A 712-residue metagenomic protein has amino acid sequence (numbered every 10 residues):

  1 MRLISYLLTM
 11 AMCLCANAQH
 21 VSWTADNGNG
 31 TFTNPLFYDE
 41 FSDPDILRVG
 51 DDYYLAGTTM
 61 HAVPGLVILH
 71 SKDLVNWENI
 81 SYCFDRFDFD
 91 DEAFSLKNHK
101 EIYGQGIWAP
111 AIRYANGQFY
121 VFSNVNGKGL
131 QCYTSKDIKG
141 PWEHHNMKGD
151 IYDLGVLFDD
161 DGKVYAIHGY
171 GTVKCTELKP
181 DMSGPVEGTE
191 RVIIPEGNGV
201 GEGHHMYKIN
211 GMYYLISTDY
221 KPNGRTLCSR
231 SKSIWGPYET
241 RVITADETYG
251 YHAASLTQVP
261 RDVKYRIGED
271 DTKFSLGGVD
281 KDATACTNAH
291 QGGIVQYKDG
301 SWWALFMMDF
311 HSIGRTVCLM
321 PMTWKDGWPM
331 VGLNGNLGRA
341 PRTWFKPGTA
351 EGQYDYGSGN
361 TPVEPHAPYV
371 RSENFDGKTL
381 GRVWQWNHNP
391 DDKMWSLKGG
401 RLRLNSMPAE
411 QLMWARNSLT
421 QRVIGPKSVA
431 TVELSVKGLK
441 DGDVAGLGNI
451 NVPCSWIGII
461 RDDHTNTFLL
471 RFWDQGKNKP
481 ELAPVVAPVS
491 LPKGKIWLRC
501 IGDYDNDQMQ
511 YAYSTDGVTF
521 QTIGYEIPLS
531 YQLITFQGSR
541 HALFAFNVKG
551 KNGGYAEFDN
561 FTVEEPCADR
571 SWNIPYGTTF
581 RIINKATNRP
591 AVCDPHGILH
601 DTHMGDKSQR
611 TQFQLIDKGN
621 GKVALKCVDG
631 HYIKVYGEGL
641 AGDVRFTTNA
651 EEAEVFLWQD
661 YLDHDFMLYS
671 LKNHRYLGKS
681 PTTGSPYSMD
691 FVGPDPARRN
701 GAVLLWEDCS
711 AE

Functional and structural regions predicted by a protein language model:
M1-Q19: Bacterial Sec-dependent N-terminal signal peptides
C13-L14, G50, K72, G639: N-terminal processing/targeting junctions
L14, A253, M330, E351 (+17 more regions): Polar low-complexity intrinsically disordered regions enriched in Ser/Thr and small residues
Q19-N573, Q612-Q614, A653-L657, E707: Carbohydrate-active catalytic/glycan-binding domains of CAZyme proteins, especially the secreted or lumenal ectodomains
R570-E712: Lectin-like carbohydrate-binding module/patch detector with strong preference for beta-trefoil
